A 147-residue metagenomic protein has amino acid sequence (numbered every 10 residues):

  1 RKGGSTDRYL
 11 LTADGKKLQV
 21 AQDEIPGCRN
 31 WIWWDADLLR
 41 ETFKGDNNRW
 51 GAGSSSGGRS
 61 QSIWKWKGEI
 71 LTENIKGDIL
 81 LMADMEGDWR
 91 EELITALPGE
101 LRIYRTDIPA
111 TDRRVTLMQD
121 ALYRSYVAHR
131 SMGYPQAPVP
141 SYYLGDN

Functional and structural regions predicted by a protein language model:
R1-N147: Beta-propeller-forming repeat regions
